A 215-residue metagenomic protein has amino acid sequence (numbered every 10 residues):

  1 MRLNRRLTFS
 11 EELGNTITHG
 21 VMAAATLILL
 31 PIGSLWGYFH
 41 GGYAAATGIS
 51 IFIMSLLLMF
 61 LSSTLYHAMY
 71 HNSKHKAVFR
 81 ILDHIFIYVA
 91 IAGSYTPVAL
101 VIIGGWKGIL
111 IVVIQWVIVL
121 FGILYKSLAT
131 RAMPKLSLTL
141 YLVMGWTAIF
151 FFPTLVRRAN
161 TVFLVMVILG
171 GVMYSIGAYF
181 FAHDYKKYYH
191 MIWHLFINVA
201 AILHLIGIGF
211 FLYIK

Functional and structural regions predicted by a protein language model:
M1-K215: Multi-pass alpha-helical transmembrane bundles in non-GPCR membrane proteins that perform intramembrane catalysis
